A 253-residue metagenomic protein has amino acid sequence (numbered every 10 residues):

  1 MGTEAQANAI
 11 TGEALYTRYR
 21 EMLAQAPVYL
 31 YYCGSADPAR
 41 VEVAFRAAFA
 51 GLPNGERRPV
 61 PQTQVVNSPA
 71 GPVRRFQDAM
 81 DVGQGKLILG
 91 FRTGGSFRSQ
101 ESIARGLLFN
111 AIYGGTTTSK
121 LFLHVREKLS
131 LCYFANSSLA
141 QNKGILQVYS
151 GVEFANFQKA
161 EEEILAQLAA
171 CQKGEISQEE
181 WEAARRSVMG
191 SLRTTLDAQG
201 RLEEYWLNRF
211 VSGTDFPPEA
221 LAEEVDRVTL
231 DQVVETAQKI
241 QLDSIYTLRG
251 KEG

Functional and structural regions predicted by a protein language model:
M1-P59, R105, E127-G253: Charge-rich, well-structured scaffold segments of protease-associated domains
T17, Q62-V65, A111-I112, H124 (+1 more regions): Intrinsically disordered, low-complexity segments enriched in polar/charged residues with Gly/Pro, especially when
A39, G95, S119-K120, P218: Basic, gly/Ser/Thr/Pro-rich low-complexity segments located predominantly at protein N termini
R57-T118: His/Glu-based metal-binding/catalytic segments typifying zinc-dependent metallopeptidases
I112-S130, N142: M16/MPP (pitrilysin/insulinase) zinc-metallopeptidase core fold and M16-derived inactive scaffolds
